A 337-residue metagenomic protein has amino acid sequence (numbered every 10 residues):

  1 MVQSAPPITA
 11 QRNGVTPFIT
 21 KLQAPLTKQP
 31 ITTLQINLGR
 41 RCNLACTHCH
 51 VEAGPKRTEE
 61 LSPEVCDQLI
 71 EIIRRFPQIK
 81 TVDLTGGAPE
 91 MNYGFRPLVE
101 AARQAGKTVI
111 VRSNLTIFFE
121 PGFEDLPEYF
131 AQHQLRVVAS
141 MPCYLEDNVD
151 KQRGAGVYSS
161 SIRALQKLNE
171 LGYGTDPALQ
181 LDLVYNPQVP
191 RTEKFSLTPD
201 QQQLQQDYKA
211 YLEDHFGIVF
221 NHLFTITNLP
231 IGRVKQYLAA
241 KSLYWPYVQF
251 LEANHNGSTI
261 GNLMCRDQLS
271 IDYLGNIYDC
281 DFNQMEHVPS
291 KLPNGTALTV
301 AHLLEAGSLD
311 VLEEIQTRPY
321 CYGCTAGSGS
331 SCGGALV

Functional and structural regions predicted by a protein language model:
M1-A24, A240, E313-V337: Radical SAM enzyme core and accessory elements
Q3-G86, E90-A101, A105: Conserved alpha-helical substructure of the radical SAM core
T33, A53-P63, Q78-N92, R103-K167 (+1 more regions): Core AdoMet radical
L34, I70, V99, P127 (+3 more regions): Generic structural signal for well-ordered alpha-helices, preferentially at hydrophobic/aromatic core positions
A45, Q78, H133-Q134, P177-Q180 (+2 more regions): Short loop/turn motifs at secondary-structure junctions
V138, L145-C265: Radical SAM enzyme [4Fe-4S]-AdoMet core and its adjacent flexible, acidic and glycine-rich loops/tails across
I271-D272: Short, acidic, Ser/Thr-enriched surface-loop or helix-capping motifs
N276-V337: Flexible mid-to-C-terminal extensions adjoining Fe-S/redox cofactors in radical SAM and related proteins
